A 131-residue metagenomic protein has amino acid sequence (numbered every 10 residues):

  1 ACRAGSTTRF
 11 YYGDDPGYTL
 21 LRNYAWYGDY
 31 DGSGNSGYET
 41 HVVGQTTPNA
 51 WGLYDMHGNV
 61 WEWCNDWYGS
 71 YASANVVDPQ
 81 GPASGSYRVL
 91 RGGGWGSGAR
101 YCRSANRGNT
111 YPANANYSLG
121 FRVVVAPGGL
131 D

Functional and structural regions predicted by a protein language model:
A1-N106, A115-Y117: Functional-site microenvironments in short loops/helix caps that host divalent-cation chemistry
T110-P112: Carbohydrate-recognition loop of C-type lectin domains
N116-D131: Short, structured beta-strand segments at or near domain termini in extracellular proteins/domains
